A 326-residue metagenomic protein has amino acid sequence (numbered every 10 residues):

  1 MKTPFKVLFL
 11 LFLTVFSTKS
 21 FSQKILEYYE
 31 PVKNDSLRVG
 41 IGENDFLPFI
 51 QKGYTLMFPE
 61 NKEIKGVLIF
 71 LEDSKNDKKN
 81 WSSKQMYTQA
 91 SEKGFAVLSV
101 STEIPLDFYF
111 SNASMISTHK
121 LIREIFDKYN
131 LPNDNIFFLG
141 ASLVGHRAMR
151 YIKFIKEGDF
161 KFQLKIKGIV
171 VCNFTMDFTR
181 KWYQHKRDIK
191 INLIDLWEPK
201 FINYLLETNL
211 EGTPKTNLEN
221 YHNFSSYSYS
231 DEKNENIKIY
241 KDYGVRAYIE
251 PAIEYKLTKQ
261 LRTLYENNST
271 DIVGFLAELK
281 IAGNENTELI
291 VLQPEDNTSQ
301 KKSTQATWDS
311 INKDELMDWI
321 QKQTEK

Functional and structural regions predicted by a protein language model:
S22-I64: A domain-start/cap signature at the N-terminus of enzymes
E30-N34, R180-K238: Mobile cap/lid helix-loop segments that gate and shape the active-site cleft of serine hydrolases
E63-S74: Short beta-strand element of the alpha/beta-hydrolase
N80-L98: Short amphipathic alpha-helix adjacent to the substrate-entry channel of hydrolases
Y109-N133, R150: Alpha/beta-hydrolase active-site loop
D127-K128, N133-N192: Primarily recognizes the serine-hydrolase "nucleophile elbow" in alpha/beta-hydrolase and SGNH/GDSL folds
T208-E288: Serine-hydrolase catalytic core
K302-K326: Catalytic active-site module of serine/aspartate enzymes centered on a nucleophile-bearing elbow/loop
